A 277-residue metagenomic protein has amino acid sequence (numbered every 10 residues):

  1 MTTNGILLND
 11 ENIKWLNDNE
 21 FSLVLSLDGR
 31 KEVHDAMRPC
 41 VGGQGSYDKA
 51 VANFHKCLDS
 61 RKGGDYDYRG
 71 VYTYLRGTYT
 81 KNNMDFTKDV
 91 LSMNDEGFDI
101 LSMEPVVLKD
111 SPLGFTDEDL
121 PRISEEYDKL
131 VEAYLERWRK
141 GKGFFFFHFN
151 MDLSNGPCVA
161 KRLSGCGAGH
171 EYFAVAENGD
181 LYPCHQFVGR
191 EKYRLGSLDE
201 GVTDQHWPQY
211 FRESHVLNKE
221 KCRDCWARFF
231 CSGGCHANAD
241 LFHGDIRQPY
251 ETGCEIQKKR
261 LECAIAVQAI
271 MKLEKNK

Functional and structural regions predicted by a protein language model:
M1-V106: Radical SAM/AdoMet-radical enzyme domain recognition
E32-M37, I100-P121, F144-P157, Q186-R194: Flexible glycine/acidic-rich beta-alpha junction loops that bind and position SAM and/or redox cofactors in anaerobic
Q44-V51, L120-S124, D128: Non-membrane alpha-helical structural segments and their capping/turn regions in soluble enzymes
G64-D67, R122-N155, H185-S232: C-terminal accessory region of radical SAM enzymes
C158-L163: Short, flexible cytosolic linker that couples an ABC transmembrane/permease module to its adjacent nucleotide-binding
C166-G169: Short, small/polar residue-rich loop motifs at catalytic or cofactor-binding pockets
N178-D180, L217-K277: Radical SAM enzyme core and accessory elements
